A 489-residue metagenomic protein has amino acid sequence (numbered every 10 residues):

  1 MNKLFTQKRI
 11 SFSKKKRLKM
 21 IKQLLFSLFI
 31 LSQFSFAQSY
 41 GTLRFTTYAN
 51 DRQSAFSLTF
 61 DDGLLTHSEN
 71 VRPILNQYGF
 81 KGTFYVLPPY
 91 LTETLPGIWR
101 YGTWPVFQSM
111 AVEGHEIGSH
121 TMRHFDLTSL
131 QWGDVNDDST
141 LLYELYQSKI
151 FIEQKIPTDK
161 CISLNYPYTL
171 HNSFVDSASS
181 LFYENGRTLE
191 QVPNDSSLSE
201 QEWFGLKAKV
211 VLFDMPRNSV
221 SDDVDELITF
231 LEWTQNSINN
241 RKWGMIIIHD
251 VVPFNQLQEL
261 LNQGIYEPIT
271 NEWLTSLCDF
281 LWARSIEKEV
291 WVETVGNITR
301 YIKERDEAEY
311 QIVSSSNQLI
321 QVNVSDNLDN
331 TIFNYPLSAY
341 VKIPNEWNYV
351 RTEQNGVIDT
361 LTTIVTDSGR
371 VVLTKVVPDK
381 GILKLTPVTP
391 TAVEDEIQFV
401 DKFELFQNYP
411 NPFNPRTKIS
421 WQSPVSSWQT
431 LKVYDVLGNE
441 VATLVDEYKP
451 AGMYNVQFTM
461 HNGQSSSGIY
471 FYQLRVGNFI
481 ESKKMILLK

Functional and structural regions predicted by a protein language model:
L4-T6, S11-F12, F36, E396-Y409 (+1 more regions): C-terminal outer-membrane/trafficking sorting elements
Q23-S32: Sec-dependent N-terminal signal peptides
Q38-H67: Boundary/entry segment of secreted carbohydrate-active catalytic domains
S39-Y48, T92, E153, N185-L198 (+5 more regions): C-terminal domain-boundary segment and adjacent tail
T46, S139-T140, S177, S196 (+4 more regions): Coil residues (strongly favoring Ser/Thr
N76-E184, L189-L212, I247-P253: Metal-dependent polysaccharide deacetylase catalytic core of the NodB/CE4 family, i.e., the active-site-bearing domain
V322-D326, A339-I343, T417-S423, F458: Aromatic/hydrophobic beta-strand junction motif of beta-rich domains
V365-P390: C-terminal beta-strand-rich structural cap/linker in extracellular carbohydrate-active enzymes
